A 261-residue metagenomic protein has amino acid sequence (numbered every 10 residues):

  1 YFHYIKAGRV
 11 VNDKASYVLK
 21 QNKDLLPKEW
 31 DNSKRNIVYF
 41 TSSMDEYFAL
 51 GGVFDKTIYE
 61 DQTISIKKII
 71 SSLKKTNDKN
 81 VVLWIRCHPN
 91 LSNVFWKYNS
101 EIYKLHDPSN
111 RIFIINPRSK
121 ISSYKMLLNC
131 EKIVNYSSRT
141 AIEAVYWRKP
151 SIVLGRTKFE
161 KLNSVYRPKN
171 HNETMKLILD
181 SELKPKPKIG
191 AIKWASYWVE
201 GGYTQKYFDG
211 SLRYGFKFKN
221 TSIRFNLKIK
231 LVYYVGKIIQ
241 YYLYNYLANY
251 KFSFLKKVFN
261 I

Functional and structural regions predicted by a protein language model:
Y1-I58: A nucleotide-sugar donor-handling region in carbohydrate enzymes
Y1-L25, S164-I261: Leloir-type glycosyltransferase catalytic cores
N36, V82, E131-K132: Structural motif
D45-A49, N90-F95, I121-Y124, A141-E143 (+2 more regions): Flexible loop/turn segments at secondary-structure boundaries
G52-I58, N99-I102, S151, R167-K169: Short secondary-structure boundary/capping segments
K67-S119: Catalytic donor nucleotide-activated moiety binding site of glycosyltransferases and closely related
S119-Y166: A donor-sugar binding/catalytic signature common to diverse glycosyltransferases and related nucleotide-sugar
